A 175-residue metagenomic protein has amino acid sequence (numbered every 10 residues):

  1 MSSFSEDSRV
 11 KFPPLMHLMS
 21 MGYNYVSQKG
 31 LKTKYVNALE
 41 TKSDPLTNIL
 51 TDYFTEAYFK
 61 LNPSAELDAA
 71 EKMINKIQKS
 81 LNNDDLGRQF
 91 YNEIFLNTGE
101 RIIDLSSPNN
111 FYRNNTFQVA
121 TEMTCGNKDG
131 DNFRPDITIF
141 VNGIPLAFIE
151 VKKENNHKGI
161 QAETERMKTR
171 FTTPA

Functional and structural regions predicted by a protein language model:
M1-A175: An alpha-helical interface "stripe"
